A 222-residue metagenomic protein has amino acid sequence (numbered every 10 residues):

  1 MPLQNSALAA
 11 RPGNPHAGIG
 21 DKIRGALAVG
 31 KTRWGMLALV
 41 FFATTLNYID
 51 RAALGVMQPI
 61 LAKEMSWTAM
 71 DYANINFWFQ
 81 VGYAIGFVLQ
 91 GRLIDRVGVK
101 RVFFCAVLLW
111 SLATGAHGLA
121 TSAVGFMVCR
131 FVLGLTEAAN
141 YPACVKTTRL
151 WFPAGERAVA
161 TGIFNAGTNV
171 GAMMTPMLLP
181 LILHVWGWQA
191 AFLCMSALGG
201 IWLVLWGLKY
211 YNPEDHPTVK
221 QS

Functional and structural regions predicted by a protein language model:
P2-A43, Y48-I49: Cytosolic juxtamembrane N-terminal segment immediately preceding the first transmembrane helix of multi-pass
G35-A69: Extracytoplasmic
A52, Q80-V88, A172-M173: Residue-level signature of mid-helix packing/kink "hotspots" within the transmembrane helices of 12-pass Major
S66, G98, L119-G125, P153: Helix-breaking motifs and short loop linkers at transmembrane-helix boundaries and internal kinks in secondary membrane
I85-T121: Conserved MFS/SLC helix-loop-helix module at the cytosolic interface between two early adjacent transmembrane helices
C129-T168: Cytoplasmic helix-loop-helix junction between adjacent transmembrane helices in 12-TM secondary transporters
F164, T168-Y210: Helix-loop-helix hairpin linking two adjacent transmembrane segments in secondary transporters
Y210-S222: Flexible cytoplasmic inter-helical loops of multi-pass small-molecule transporters
